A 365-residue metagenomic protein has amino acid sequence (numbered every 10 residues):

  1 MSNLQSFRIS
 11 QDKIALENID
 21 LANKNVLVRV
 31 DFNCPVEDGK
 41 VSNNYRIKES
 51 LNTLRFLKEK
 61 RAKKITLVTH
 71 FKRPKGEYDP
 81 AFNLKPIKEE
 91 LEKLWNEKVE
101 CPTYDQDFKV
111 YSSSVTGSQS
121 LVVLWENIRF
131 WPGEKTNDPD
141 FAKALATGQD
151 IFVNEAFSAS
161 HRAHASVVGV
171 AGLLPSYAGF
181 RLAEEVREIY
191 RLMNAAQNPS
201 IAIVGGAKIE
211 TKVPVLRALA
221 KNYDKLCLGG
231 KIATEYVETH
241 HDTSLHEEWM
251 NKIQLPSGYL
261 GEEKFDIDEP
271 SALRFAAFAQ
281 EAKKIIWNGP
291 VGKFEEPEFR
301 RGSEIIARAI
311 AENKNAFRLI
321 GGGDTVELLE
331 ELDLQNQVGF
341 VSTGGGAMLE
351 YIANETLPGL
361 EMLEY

Functional and structural regions predicted by a protein language model:
S2-Y365: Active-site loop-to-helix "anion-binding N-cap" substructures in soluble metabolic enzymes
